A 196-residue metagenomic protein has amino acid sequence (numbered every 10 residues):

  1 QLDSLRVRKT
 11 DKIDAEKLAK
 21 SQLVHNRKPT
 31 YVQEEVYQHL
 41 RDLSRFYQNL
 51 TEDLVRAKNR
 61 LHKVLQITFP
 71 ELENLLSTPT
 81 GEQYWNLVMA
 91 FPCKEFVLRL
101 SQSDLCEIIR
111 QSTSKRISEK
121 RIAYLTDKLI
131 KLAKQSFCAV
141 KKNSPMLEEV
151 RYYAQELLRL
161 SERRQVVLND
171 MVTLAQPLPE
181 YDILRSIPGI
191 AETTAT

Functional and structural regions predicted by a protein language model:
Q1-T196: A detector of single, family-specific signature residues that are central to catalytic or substrate-handling motifs
